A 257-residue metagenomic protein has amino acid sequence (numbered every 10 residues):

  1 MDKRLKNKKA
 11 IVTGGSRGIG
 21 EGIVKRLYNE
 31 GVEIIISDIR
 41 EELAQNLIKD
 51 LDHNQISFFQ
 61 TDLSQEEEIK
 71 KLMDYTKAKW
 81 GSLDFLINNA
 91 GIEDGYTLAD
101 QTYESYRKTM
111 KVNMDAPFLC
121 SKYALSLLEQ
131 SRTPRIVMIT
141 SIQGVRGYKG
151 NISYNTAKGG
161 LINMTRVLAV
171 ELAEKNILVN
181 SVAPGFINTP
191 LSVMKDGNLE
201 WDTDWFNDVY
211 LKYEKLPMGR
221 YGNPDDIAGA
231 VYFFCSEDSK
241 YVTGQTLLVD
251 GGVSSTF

Functional and structural regions predicted by a protein language model:
K3-I34: Canonical Rossmann dinucleotide-binding motif of NAD(H)/NADP(H)-dependent dehydrogenases/reductases, specifically
I87, A173, L178, V242-G244: Short, small/polar-rich loop/turn modules that mediate ligand/substrate recognition or access, typified
T97-L98, S105-R107, K212: Substrate-binding pocket helix/loop in short-chain dehydrogenase/reductase
S121, A157, T165: Active-site helix of classical SDR
S126, V170-E174, K240: Alpha-helical segment proximal to the catalytic Tyr-Lys
S141: Residue(s) in the substrate-gating loop at a strand-loop-helix junction that position the organic substrate next
R146, Y232, T243-F257: Short C-terminal tail/terminal secondary-structure segment of NAD(P)H-dependent dehydrogenase/reductase domains
